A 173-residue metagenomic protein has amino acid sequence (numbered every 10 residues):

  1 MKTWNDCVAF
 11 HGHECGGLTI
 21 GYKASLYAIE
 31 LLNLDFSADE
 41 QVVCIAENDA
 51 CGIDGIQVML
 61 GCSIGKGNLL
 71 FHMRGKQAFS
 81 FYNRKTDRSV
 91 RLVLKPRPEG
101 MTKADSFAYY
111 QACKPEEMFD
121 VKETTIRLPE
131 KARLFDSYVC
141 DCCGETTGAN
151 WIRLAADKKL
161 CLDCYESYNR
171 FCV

Functional and structural regions predicted by a protein language model:
M1-E14, L18, Y22-V173: Non-transmembrane, aqueous-exposed alpha-helical and coiled segments at domain scale
